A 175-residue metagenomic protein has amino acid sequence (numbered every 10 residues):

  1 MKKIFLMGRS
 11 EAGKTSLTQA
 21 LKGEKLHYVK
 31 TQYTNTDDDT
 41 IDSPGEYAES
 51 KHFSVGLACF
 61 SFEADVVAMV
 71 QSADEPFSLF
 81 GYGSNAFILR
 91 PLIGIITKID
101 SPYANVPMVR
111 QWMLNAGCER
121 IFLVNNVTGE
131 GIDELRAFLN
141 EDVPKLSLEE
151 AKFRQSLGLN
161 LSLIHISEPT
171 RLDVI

Functional and structural regions predicted by a protein language model:
M1-I41: Conserved G1/Walker A P-loop phosphate-binding module
L17, L57, H165-I166: Adenylate-forming
T34-D37, F62-A64, I88-L89: Short loop/turn elements that form and flank the Walker-type P-loop nucleotide-binding site in RecA-like NTPase cores
I41-N85: Switch II of P-loop NTPase G domains
Q71-R120: Conserved C-terminal guanine-recognition region of P-loop GTPase G domains, centered on the G4
A104-R154: Canonical P-loop GTPase G-domain recognition
A151-L163: A short, charged, Gly/Pro-tolerant segment at domain boundaries
I164-I175: Single conserved hydrophobic/aromatic residue that forms the stacking wall/gate of nucleotide- or nucleobase-binding
